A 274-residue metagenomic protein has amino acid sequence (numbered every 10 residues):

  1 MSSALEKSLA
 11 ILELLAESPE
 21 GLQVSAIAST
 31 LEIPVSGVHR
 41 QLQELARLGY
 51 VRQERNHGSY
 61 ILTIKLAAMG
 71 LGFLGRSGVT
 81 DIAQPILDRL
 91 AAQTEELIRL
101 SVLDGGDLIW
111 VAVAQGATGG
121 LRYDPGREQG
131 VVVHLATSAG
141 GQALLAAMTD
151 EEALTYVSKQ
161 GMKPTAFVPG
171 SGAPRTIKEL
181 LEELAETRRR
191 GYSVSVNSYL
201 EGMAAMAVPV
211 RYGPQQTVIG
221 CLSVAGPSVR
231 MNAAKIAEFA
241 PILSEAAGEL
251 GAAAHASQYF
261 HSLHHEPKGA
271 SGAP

Functional and structural regions predicted by a protein language model:
M1-D81, G248, A252-A253, G272: N-terminal helix-turn-helix
S2-L5, S59, T63, R76 (+6 more regions): Short, structured helix-loop boundary elements
L14, T30, I82-Q93, R99 (+4 more regions): Amphipathic alpha-helical regulatory segments at dimerization interfaces that relay allosteric signals between sensory
A16, G141, L145, T149 (+2 more regions): Short amphipathic alpha-helical signal-transduction/dimerization elements
V51-Q53, L100-S101, V210: A structural signal for short hydrophobic beta-strand segments in well-ordered beta-sheet cores
H57-M162: Amphipathic alpha-helical effector-binding/dimerization core of metabolite-sensing transcriptional regulators
A166-A247, A252, H265-E266: Extended hydrophobic
A256-P274: Short, highly charged C-terminal tails/helix-capping segments
